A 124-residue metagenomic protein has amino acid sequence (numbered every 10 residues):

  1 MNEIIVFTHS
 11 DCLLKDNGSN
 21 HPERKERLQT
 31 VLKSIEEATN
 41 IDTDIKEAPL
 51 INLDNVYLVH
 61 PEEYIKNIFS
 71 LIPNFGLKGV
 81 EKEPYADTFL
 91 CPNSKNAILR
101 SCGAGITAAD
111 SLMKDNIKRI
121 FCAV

Functional and structural regions predicted by a protein language model:
M1-V124: HDAC/HDAC-like amidohydrolase catalytic core signature
